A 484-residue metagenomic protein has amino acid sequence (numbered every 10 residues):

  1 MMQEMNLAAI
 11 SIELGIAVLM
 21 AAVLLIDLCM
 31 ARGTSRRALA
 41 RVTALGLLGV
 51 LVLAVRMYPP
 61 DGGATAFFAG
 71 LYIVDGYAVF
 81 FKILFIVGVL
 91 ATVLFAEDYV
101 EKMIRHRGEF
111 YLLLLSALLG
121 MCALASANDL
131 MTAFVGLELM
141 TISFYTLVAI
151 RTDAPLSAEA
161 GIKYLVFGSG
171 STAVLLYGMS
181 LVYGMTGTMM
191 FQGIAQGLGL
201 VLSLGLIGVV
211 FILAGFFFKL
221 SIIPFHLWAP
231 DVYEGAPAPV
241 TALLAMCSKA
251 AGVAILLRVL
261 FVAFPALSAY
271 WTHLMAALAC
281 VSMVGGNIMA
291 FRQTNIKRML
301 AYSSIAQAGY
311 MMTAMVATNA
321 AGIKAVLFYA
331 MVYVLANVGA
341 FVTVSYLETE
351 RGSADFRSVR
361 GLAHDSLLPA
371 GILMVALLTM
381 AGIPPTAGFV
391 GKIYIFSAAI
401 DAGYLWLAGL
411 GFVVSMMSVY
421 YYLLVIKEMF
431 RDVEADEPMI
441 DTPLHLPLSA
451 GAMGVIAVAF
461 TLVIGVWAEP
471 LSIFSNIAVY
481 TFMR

Functional and structural regions predicted by a protein language model:
M1-R484: Alpha-helical transmembrane segments of multi-pass membrane proteins predominantly involved in bioenergetics
